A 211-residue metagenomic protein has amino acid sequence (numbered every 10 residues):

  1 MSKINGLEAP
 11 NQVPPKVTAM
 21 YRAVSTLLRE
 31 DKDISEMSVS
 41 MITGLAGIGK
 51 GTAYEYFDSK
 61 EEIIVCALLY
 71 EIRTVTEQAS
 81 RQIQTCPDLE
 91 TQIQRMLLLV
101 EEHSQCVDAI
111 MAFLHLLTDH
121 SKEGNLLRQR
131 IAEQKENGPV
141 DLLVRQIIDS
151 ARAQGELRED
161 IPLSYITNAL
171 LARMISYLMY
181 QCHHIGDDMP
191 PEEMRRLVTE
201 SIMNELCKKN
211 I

Functional and structural regions predicted by a protein language model:
M1-L45, E62: Basic, helix-initiating cap at the start of DNA-binding domains
M1-L7, L99-E102, L142, Q146-Q154 (+1 more regions): C-terminal peripheral helix-coil segments that are non-catalytic and often amphipathic
P15-T26, L45, E62-Q82, R95-E102 (+4 more regions): Alpha-helical structural segments
A19, M41, T91, R95 (+5 more regions): Amphipathic alpha-helical interaction segments
D31-I34, E55, Q84, R158: Helix-turn-helix/winged-helix DNA-binding modules
G47-F57: Short hydrophobic/aromatic patch on the recognition helix
E61-I63, A112-F113: A secondary-structure capping/hinge motif
E102-R145: Short secondary-structure transition hinges
